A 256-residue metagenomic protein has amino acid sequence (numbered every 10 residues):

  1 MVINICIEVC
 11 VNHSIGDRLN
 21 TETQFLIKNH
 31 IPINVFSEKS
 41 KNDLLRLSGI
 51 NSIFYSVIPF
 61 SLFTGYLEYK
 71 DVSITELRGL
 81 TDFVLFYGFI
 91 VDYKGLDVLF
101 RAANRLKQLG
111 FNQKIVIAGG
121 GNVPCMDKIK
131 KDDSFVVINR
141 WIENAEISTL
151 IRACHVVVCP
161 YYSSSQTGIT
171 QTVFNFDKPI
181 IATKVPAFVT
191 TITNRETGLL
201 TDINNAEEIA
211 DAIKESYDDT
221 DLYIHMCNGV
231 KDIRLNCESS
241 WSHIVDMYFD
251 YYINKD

Functional and structural regions predicted by a protein language model:
S14-I33: Membrane-proximal helix-turn-helix segments that form the acceptor-binding/catalytic region of lipid-linked
K28-E68: Donor nucleotide-sugar binding/catalytic pocket of nucleotide-sugar-dependent glycosyltransferases
L77-K94, F100-A103: Conserved donor-binding/catalytic core segment of Leloir-type glycosyltransferases
C125-S148: Nucleotide-activated donor-binding/catalytic signature segment of Leloir-type glycosyltransferases, i.e., the conserved
T149-S165, K178: Acidic donor-binding loop of glycosyltransferase active sites
T172, V185-R195, L199-L200: Short acidic/histidine- and often glycine-rich active-site loop of Leloir-type glycosyltransferases that engages
N194-R195, L199-A206, E215-D221: Conserved acidic donor-binding segment of nucleotide-sugar-dependent glycosyltransferases
E215, L222-E238, M247: A short, well-ordered alpha-helix in the C-terminal region of glycosyltransferases
